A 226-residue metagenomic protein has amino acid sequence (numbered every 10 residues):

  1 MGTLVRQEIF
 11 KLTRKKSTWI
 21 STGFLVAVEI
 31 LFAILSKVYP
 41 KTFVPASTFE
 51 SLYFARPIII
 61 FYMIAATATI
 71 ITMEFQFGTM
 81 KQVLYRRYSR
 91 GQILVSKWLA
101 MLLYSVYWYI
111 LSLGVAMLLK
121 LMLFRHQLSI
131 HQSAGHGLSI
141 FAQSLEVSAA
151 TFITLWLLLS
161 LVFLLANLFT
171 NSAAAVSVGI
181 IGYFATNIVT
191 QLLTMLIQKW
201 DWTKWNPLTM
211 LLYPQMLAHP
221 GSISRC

Functional and structural regions predicted by a protein language model:
M1-T22, N171: Aromatic- and glycine-rich beta-strand/loop motifs that create alpha-glucan
E8, L12, T67, V83-L84 (+1 more regions): Generic transmembrane alpha-helix motif of multi-pass integral membrane proteins
K16-T18, S89-G91, V95, N171-A175: Membrane-helix interface segments
T18-G23, L102, L145-A149, V176-S177: Hydrophobic alpha-helical transmembrane segments
G23-F24, L99-M117, V178-M195: Hydrophobic alpha-helical membrane-insertion segments
V28-T69, V95-N167, T209-C226: Secretory targeting signals
I30, I34-Y39, F169-N206: Transmembrane helix segments
T67-R90: Transmembrane helix boundary and interhelical loop/hinge segments in multi-pass membrane proteins
